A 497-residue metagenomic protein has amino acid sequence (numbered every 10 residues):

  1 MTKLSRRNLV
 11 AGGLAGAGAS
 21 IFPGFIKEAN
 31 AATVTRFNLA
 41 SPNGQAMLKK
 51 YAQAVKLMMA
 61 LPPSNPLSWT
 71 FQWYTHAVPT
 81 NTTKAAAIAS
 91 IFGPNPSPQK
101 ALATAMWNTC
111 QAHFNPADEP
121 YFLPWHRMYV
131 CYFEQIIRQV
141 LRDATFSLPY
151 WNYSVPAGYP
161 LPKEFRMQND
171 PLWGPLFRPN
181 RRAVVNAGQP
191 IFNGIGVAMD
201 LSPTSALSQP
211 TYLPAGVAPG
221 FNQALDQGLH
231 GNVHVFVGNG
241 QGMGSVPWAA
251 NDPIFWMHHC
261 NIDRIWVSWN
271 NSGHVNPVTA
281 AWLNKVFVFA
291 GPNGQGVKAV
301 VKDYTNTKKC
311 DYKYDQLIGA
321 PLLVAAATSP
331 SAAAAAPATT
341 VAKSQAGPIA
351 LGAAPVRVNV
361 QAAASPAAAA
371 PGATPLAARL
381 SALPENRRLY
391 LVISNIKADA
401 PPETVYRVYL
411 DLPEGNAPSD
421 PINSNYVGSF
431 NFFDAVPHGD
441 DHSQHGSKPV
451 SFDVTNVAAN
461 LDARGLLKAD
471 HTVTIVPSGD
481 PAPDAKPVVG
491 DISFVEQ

Functional and structural regions predicted by a protein language model:
M1-L4: N-terminal secretory signal peptides
V10-L14, G18-I21, F25-Q497: C-terminal accessory segments of proteins
